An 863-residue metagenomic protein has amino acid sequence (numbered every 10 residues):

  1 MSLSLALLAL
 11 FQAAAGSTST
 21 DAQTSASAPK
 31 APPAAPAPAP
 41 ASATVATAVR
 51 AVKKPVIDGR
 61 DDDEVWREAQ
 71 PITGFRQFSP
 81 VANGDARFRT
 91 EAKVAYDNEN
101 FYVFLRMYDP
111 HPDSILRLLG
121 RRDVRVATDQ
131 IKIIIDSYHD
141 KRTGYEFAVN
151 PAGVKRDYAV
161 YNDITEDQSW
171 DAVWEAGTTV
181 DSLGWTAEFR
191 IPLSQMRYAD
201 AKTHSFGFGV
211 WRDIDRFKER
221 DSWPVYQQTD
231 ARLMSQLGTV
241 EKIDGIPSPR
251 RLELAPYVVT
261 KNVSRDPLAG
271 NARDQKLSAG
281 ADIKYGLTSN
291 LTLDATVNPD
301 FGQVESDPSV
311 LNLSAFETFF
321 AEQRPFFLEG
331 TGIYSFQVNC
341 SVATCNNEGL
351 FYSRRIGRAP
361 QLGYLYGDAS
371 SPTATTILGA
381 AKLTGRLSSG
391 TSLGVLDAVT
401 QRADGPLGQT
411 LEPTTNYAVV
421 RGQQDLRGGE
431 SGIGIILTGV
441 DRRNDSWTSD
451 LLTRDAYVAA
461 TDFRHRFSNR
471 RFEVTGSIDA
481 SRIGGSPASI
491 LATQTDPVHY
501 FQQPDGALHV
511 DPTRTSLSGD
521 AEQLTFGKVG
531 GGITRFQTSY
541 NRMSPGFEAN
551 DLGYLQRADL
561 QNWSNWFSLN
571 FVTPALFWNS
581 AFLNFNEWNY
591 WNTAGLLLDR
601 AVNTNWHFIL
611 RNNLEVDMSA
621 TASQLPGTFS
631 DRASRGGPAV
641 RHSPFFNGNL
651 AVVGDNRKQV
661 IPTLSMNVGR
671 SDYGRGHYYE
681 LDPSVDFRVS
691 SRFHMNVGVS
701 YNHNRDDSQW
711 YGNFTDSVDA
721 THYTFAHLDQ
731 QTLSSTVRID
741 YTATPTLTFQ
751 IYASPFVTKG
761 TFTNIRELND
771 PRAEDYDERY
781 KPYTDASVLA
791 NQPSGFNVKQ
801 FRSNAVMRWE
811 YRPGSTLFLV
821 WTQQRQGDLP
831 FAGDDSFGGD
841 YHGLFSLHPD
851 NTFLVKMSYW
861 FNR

Functional and structural regions predicted by a protein language model:
S2-A13: Bacterial N-terminal signal peptides
F11-D425, E430-I435, L847-D850: Structural preference for beta-rich elements and adjacent junctions enriched in aromatics
G84-A86, R125, R273, T453 (+4 more regions): A generic structural micro-feature
F104-L105, D109-H111, K141, L193-R197 (+25 more regions): A generic secondary-structure signal for well-formed alpha-helical elements
D113-L119, R156-A159, Y198-D200, V304-S306 (+8 more regions): A short, polar/proline- and glycine-enriched secondary-structure boundary/capping micro-motif
S205, A272-D274, D282, T292 (+4 more regions): Catalytic-domain carbohydrate-binding cleft regions of carbohydrate-active enzymes
T376, N469, E473-R863: Exposed, low-structure sequence patches enriched in small/polar residues
